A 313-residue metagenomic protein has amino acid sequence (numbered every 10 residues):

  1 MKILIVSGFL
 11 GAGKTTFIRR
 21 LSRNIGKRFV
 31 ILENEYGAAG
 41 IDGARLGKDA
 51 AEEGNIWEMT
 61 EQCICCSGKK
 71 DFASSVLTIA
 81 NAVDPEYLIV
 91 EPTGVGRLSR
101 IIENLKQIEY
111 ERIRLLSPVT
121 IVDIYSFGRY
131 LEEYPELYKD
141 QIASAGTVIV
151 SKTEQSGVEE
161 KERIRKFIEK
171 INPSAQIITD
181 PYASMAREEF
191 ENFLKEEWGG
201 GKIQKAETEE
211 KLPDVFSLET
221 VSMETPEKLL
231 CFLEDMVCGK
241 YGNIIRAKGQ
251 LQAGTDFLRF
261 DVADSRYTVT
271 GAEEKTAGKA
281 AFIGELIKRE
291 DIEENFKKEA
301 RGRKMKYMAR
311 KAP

Functional and structural regions predicted by a protein language model:
K2-S7, A12-L131: Nucleotide-state-sensitive switch-loop elements of NTP-binding domains
G11, K69, G94-V95, T153-E154 (+3 more regions): Short beta->alpha junction loops/turns
I31-E33, I149-K152: Short internal beta-strands
P118, T147-I149: Short, well-ordered beta-strand core segments
E133-E136: Charged helix-capping and loop-helix junction motifs
D140-T147, Q155-E274, L286-D291, K297-P313: C-terminal accessory "lid"/substrate-recognition subdomains
F282: Flexible loop/N-cap segments at domain edges
